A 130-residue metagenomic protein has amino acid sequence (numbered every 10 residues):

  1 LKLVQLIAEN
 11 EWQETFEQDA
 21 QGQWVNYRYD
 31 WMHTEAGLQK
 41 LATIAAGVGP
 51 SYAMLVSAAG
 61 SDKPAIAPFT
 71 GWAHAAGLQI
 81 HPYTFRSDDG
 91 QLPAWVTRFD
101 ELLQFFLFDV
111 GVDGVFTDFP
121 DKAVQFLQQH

Functional and structural regions predicted by a protein language model:
L1-H130: Catalytic cores of phosphodiester-bond hydrolases, prominently lipid phosphodiesterases
